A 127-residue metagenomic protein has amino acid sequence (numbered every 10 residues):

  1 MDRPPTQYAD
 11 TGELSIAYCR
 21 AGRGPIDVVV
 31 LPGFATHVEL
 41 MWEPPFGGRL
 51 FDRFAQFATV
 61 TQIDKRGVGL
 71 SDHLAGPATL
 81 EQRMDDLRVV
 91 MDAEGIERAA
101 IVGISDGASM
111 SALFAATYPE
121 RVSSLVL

Functional and structural regions predicted by a protein language model:
M1-Q7: A domain-start/cap signature at the N-terminus of enzymes
Y8-D72: Conserved HGGG/HGGXW glycine-rich cap/lid loop of the alpha/beta-hydrolase fold
W42-F46, A75-A78, A115-A116: Short, glycine/charged-enriched secondary-structure capping and boundary segments
D72-M84: Catalytic nucleophile-loop/oxyanion-hole region of alpha/beta-hydrolase and closely related hydrolase-like folds
E81-A99: Conserved acidic catalytic loop of the alpha/beta-hydrolase fold
E97-L127: Conserved hydrolase catalytic core segment
